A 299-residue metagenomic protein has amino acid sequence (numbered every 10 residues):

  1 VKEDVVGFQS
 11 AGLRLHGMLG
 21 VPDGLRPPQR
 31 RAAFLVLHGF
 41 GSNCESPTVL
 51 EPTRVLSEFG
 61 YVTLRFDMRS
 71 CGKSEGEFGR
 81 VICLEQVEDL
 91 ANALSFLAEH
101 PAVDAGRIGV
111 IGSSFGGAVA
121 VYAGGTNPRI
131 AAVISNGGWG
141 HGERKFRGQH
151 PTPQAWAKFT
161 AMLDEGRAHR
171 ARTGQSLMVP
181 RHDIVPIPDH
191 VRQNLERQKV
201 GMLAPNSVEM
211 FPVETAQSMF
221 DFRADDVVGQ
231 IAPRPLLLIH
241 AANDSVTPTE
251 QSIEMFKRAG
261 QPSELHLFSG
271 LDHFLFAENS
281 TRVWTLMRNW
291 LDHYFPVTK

Functional and structural regions predicted by a protein language model:
V1-Q29: N-terminal cap/lid segment of alpha/beta-hydrolase-fold proteins
G41-R54, M68: The serine-hydrolase catalytic nucleophile loop
C44-S46, C71-G109: Catalytic nucleophile-loop/oxyanion-hole region of alpha/beta-hydrolase and closely related hydrolase-like folds
L56-K73: Conserved alpha/beta-hydrolase
V119-V200: Alpha/beta-hydrolase-fold enzymes
I231-A232, L238-H240: Short beta-strand/loop motif that positions the catalytic acidic residue of the alpha/beta-hydrolase fold
S245-Q251: Conserved alpha/beta-hydrolase "acid-adjacent" motif
L271-W284: Catalytic histidine-centered segment of alpha/beta-hydrolase-like enzymes
